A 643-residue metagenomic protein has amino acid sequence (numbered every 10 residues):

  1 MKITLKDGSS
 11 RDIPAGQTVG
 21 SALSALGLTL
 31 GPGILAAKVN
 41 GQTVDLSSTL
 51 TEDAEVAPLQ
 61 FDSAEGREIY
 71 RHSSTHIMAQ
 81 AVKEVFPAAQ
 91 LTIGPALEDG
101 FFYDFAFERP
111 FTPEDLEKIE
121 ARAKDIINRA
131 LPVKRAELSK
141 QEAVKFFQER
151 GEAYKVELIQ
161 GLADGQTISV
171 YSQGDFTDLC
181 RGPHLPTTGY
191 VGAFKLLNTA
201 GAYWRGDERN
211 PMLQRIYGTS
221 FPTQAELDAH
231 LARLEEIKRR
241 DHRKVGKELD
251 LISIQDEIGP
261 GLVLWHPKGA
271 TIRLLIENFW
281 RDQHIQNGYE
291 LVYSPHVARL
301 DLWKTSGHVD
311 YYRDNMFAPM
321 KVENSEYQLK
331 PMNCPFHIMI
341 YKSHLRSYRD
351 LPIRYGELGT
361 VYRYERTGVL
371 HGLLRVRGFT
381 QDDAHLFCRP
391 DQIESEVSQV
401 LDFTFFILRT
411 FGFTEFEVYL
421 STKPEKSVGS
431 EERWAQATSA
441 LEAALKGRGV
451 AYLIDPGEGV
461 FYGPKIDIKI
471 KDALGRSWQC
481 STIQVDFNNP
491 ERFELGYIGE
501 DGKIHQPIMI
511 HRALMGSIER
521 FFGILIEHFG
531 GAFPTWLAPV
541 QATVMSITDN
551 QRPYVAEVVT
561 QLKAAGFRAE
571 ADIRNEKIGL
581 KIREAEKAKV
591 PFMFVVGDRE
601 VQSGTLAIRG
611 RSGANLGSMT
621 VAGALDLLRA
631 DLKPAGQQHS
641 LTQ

Functional and structural regions predicted by a protein language model:
M1-Q90, E98, D104-Q643: NTP/phosphate- and nucleic-acid-binding module
P95: Structural signature of FAD isoalloxazine-binding scaffolds in flavoprotein oxidoreductases
